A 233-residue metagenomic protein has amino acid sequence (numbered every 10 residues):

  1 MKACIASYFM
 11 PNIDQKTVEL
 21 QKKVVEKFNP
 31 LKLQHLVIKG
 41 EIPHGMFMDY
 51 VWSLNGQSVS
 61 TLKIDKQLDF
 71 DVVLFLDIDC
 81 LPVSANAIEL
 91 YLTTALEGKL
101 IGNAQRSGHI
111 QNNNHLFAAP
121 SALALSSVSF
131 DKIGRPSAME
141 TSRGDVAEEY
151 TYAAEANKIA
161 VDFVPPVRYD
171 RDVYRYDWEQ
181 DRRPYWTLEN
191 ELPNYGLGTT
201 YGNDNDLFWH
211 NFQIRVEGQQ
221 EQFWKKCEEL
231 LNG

Functional and structural regions predicted by a protein language model:
M1-K23: N-proximal low-complexity "stem/linker" segments adjacent to membrane-targeting elements
Y8-P11, G40, P82: Preference for well-ordered, secondary-structure-rich cores of eukaryotic proteins
Q15-K23, L54-K63, A85-L90, R143-Y152: Well-ordered, non-membrane alpha-helical segments in soluble/globular domains
L20-K32: Short, acidic, metal-binding catalytic loop of nucleotide-sugar glycosyltransferases
H35-F70: Active-site-proximal specificity loops/subdomain of glycosyltransferases
F70-L81: Short beta-strand-to-loop acidic/aromatic patch adjacent to the donor-nucleotide binding site
L81-A156: Conserved catalytic core of nucleotide-sugar-dependent glycosyltransferases
V146-G233: C-terminal catalytic/acceptor-binding lobe
